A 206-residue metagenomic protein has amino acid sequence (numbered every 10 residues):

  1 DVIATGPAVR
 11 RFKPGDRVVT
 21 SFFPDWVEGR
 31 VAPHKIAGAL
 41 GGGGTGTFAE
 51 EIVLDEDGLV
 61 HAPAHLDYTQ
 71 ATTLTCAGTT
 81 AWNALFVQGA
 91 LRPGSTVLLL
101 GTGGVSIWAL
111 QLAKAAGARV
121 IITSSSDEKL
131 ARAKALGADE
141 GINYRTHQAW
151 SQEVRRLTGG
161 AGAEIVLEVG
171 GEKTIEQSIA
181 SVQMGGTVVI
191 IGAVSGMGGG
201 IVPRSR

Functional and structural regions predicted by a protein language model:
D1-W26, G43-G46, P63-L66: Glycine-rich beta-strand-centered segment in the early N-terminal region that forms part of a ligand/cofactor-binding
R17, T96, R119, G186-V188: Short glycine-centered segments of the SAM/dcSAM-binding site in methyltransferase folds
D25-K35: Short, Lys/Arg- and Gly-enriched loop/turn segments at beta-strand edges
I36, V169-R206: Glycine-rich phosphate-binding loop and adjacent beta-alpha segment of Rossmann(oid) nucleotide-cofactor-binding
G42-F48, A64-V87, L99-W108: A glycine-rich, Thr/Ser-enriched phosphate-binding loop motif common to dinucleotide/cofactor-binding enzymes
H65-D67, A90-T96, G160-A161: Short helix-loop-beta connector
L99-T102, K114-Q177: Adenosine-nucleotide cofactor-binding segment
